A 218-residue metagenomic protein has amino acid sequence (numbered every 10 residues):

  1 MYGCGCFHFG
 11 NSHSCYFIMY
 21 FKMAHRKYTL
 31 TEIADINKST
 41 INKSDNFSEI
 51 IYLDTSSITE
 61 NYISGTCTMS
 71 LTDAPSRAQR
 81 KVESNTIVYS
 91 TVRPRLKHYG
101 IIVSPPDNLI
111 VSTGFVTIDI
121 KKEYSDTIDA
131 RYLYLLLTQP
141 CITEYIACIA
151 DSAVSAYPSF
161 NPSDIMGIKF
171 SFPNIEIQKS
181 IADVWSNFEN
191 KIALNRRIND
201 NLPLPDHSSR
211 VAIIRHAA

Functional and structural regions predicted by a protein language model:
G3, G10-I41, S171-A218: Non-catalytic DNA-recognition/assembly elements of restriction-modification systems
K27-D45, L53-S90: Sequence-specific dsDNA recognition surfaces
K43-I51, A147-A150: Short coil/turn segments at secondary-structure boundaries
A78-R80, S84-I142: A short beta-sheet element
R95, L109-V116, A153-A182: A short glycine-rich beta-alpha junction/loop motif
D129-D164: Short, positively charged
